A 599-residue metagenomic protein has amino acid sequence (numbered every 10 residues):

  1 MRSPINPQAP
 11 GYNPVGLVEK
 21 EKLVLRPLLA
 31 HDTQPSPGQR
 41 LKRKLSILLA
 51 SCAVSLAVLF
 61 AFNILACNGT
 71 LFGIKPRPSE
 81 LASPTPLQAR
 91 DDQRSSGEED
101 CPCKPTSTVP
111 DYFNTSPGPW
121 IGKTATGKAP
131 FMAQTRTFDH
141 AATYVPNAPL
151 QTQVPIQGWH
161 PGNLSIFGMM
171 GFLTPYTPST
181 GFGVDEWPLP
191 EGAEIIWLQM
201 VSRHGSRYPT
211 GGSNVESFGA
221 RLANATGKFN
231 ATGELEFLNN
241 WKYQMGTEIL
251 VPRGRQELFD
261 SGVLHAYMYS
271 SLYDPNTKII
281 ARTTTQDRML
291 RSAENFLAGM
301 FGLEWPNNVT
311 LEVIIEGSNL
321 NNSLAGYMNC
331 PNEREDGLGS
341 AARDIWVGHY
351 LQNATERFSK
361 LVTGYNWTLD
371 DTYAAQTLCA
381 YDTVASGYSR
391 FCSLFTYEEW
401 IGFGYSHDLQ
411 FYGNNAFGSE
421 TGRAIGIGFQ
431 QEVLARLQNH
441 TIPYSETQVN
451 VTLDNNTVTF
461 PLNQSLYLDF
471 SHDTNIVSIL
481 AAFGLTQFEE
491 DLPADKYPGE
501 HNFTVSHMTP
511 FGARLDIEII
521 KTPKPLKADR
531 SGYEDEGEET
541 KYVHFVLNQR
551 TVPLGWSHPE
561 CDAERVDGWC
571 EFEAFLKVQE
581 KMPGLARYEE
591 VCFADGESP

Functional and structural regions predicted by a protein language model:
R2-G16, P27-P35, K44-L49, S55-K278 (+2 more regions): Signature for phosphate-centric chemistry
L41: A contiguous binding-surface segment within folded domains or other stable secondary-structure elements
A281: Conserved PLP-anchoring active-site segment centered on the Schiff-base-forming lysine
